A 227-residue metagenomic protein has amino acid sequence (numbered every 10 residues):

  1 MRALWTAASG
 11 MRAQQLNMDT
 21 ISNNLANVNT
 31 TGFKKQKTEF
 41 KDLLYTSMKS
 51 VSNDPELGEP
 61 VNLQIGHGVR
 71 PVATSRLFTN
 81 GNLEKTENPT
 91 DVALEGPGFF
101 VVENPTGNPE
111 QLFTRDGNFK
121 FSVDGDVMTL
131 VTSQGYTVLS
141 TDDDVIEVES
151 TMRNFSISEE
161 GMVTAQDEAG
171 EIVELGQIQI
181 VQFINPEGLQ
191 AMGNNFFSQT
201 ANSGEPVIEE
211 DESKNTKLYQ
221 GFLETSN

Functional and structural regions predicted by a protein language model:
M1-N227: Amphipathic alpha-helical polymerization modules
